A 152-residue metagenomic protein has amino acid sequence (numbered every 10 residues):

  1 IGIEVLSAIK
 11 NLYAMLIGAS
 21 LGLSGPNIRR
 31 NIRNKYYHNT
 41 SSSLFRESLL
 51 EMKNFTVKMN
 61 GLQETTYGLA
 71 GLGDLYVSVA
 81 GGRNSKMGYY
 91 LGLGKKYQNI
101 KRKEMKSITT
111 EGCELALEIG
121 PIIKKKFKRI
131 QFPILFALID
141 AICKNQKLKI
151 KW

Functional and structural regions predicted by a protein language model:
I1: Flavin (FAD/FMN) cofactor-binding and adjacent substrate-gating region of FAD-dependent oxidoreductase domains
E4, K10, M15-G25, R29-K53 (+1 more regions): NAD(P)-dependent Rossmann-like dehydrogenase/reductase catalytic/cofactor-binding core
